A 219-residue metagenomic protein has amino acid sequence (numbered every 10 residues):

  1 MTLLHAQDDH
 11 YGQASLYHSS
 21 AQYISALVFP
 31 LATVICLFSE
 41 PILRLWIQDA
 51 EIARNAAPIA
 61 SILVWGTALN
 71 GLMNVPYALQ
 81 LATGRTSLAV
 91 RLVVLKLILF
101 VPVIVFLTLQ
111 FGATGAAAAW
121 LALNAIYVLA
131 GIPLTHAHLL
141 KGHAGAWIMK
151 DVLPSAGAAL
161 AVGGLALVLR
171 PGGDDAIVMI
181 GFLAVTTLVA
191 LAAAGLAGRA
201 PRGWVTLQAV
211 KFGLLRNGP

Functional and structural regions predicted by a protein language model:
M1-V94: Specific pore-lining/lateral-gate transmembrane helices of multi-pass inner-membrane transport and insertion machines
I35, A78, I104, G131 (+4 more regions): Structural signal for membrane-spanning alpha-helices in multi-pass inner-membrane proteins, emphasizing helix cores
F38-L43, I47-I52, G84-R85, L107-G112 (+3 more regions): Short helix-capping/hinge motifs at transmembrane helix termini and TM-loop junctions
N55-I59, A116, W147, D151 (+2 more regions): Residue-level signature of transmembrane alpha-helical entry/exit and packing/kink sites in multi-pass membrane
P58-G84, L88-T108, A113-L139, F182-T187: Short runs within selected transmembrane alpha-helices of multi-pass transporters and secretion channels
V101-V105, A158-G173: Hydrophobic alpha-helical transmembrane segments in multi-pass integral membrane proteins
A137-W147, G172-D174: Membrane-interface helix-boundary motifs at transmembrane edges
A166-P219: Membrane-proximal transmembrane or re-entrant/amphipathic helices at the cytosolic face
